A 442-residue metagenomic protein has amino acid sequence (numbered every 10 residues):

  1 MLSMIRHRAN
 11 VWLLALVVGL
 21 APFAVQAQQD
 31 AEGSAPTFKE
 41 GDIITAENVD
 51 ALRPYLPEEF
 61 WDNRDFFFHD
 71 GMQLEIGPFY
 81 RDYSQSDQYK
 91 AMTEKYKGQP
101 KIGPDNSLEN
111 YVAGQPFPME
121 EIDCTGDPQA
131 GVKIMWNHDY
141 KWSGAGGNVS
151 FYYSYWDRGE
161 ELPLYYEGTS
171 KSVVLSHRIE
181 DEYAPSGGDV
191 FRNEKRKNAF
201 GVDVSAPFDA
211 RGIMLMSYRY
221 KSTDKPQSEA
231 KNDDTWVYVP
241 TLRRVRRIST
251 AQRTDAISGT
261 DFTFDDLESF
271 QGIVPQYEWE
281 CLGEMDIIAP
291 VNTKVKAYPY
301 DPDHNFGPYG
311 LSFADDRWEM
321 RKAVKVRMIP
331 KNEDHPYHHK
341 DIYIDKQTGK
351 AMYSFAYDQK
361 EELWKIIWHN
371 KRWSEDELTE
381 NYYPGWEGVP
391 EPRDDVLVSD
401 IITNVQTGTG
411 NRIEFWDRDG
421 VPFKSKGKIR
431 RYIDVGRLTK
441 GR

Functional and structural regions predicted by a protein language model:
M1-R8: N-terminal secretory signal peptides that target proteins for export/translocation
W12-A21: Bacterial N-terminal signal peptides
F23-A27: Sec/Tat signal peptide C-region and signal peptidase I cleavage site
Q28-I122, R253-A289, K294-F313, R321-K322 (+1 more regions): Non-transmembrane domains of secretory- and envelope-associated proteins
Q29-N232: Solvent-exposed N-terminal domain segments of exported/luminal and surface proteins
V112, T169-P207, L267-I342, M352: Extended beta-strand-rich segments in extracellular/periplasmic secretory proteins, especially within noncatalytic
A210-F262, D266: An acidic-aromatic
R211-G212, K231-N232, H335-K340, M352 (+1 more regions): Short, surface-exposed coil-to-beta transition loops
